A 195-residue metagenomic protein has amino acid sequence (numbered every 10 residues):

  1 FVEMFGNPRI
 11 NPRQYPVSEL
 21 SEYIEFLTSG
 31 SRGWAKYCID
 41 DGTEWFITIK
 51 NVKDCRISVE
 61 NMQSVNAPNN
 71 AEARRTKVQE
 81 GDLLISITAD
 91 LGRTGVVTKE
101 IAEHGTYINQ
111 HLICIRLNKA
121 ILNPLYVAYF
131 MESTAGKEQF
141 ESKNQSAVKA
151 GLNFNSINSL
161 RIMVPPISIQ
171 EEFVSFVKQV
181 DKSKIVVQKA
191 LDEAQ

Functional and structural regions predicted by a protein language model:
F1-S31, S159, M163-E171, K178-Q195: Non-catalytic DNA-recognition/assembly elements of restriction-modification systems
R13-R56, A71-A73, Q145: Low-complexity, Lys/Gly-biased intrinsically disordered segments
T43, N61, N109-H111: A generic structural signal for short beta-strands and their flanking turns/coil linkers
T48, A73-E132, K149: A short beta-sheet element
N51-S64, T106: Short, basic/aromatic beta-hairpin or loop at an interaction surface
H104-I113, L125, Q145-E171: A short glycine-rich beta-alpha junction/loop motif
G136-F140: Periplasmic-binding protein-like
